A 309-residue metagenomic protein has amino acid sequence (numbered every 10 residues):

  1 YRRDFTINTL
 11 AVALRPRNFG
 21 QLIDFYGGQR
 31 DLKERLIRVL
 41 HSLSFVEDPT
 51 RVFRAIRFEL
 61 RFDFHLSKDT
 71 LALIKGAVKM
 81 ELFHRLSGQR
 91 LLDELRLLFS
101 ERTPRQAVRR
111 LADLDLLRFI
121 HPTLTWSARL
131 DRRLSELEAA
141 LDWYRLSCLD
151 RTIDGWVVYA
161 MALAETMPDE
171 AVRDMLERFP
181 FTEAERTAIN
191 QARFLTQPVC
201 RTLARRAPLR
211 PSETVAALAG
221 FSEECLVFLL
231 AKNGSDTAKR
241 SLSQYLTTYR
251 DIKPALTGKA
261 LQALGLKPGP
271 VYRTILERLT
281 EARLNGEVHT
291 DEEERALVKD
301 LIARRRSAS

Functional and structural regions predicted by a protein language model:
F5, R17-S42, R57, C225-S309: Charged substrate- and nucleic-acid-binding regions of tRNA-handling and nucleotidyl-transfer enzymes, centered on
F5-V46, D63-S87: A short, charged helix-loop
L10, D48, A55-I56, A107-L111 (+2 more regions): A residue-level signal for conserved active-site and pocket-lining positions in enzyme catalytic cores
V52-L60, R96-F99, A112, L276-T280: Short, amphipathic alpha-helical segments that act as regulatory/interfacial helices in nucleotide-processing proteins
L66-D69, F119-P122, E183-I189, P268-I275: Short, surface-exposed acidic
L71, K75, V108, R186-F194 (+2 more regions): Short, well-structured alpha-helical segments
E81-T237: Conserved, hydrophobic alpha-helical core segments of structured domains
